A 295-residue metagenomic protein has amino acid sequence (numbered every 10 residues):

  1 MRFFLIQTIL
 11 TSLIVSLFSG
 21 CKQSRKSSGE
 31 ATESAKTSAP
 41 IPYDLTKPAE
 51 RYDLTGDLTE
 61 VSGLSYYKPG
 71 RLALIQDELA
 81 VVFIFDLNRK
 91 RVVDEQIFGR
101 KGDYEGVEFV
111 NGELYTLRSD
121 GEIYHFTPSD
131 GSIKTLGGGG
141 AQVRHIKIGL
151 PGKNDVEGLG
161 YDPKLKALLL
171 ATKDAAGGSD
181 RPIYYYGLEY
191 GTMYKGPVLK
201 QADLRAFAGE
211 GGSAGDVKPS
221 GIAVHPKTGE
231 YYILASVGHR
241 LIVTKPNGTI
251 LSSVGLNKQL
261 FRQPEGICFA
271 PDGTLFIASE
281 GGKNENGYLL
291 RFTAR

Functional and structural regions predicted by a protein language model:
M1-I9: Bacterial N-terminal signal peptides that target proteins for export
T11-V15: Alpha-helical transmembrane segments
L17-G20: C-terminal motif of bacterial Sec signal peptides marking the signal peptidase cleavage site
K22-R295: Sequence/structural signature of beta-propeller domains
